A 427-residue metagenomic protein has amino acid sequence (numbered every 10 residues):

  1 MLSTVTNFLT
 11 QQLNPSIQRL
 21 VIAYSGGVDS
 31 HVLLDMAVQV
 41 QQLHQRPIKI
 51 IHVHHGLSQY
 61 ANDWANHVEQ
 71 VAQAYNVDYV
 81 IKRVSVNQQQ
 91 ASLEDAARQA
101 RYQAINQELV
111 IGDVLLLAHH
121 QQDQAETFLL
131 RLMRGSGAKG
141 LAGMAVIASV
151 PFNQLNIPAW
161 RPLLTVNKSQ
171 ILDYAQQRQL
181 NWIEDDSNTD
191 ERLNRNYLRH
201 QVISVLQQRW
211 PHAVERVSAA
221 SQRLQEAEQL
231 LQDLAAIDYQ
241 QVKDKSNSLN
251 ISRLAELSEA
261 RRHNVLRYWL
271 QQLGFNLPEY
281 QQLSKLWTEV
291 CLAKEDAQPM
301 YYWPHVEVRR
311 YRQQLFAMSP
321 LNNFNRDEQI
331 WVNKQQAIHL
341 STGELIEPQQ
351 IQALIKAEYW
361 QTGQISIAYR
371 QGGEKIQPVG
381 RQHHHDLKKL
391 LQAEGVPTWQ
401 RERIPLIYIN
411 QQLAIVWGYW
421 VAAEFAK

Functional and structural regions predicted by a protein language model:
M1-Q207, D233: Core alpha/beta nucleotide-donor-binding catalytic domains of modification enzymes
L2-D29, K49, V84-V86, A100 (+2 more regions): AMP-forming adenylation/ATP pyrophosphatase catalytic core
N62, A91, R192, N196 (+4 more regions): Non-catalytic, surface-exposed connector residues within folded enzymatic/regulatory domains
R178, V205-R209, A227, Q272-L273: Change "in soluble alpha/beta enzymes" to "in soluble alpha/beta proteins
I203, Q207, P211-V214, S218-S221 (+1 more regions): Short amphipathic alpha-helical segments with heptad-repeat character
